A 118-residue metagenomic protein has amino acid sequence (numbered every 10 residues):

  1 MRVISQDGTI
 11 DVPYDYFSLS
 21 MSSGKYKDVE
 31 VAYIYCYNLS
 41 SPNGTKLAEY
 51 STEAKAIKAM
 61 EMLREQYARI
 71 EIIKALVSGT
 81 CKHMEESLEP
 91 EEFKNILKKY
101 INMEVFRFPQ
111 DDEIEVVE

Functional and structural regions predicted by a protein language model:
M1-E118: Eukaryotic intrinsically disordered, low-complexity regulatory linkers and tails enriched in Ser/Thr/Pro
